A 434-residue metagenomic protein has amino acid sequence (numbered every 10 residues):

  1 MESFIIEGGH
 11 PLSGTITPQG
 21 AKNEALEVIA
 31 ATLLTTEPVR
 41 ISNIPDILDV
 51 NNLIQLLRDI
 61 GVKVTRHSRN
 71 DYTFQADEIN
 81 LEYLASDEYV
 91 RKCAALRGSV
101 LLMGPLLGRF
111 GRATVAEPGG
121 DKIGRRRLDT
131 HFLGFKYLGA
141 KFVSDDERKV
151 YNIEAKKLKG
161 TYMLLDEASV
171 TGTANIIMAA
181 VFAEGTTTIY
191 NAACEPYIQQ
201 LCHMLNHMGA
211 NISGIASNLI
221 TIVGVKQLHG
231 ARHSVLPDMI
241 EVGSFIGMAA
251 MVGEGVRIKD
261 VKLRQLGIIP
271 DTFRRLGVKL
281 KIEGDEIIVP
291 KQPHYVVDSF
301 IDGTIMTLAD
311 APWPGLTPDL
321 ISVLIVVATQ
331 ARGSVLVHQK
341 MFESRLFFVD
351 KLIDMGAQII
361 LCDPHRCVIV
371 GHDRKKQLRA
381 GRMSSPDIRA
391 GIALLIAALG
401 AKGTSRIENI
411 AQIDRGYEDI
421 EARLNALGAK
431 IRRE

Functional and structural regions predicted by a protein language model:
M1-E434: Short, structured segments at the rim of ligand-binding sites
